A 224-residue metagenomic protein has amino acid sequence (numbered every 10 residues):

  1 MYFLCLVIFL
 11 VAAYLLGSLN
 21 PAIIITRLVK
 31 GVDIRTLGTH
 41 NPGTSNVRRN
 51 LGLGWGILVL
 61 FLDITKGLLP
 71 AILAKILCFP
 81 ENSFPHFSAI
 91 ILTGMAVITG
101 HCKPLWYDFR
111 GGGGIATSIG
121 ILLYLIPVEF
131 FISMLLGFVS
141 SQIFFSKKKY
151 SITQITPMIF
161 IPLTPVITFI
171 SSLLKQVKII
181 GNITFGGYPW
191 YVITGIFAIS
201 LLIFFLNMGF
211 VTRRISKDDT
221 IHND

Functional and structural regions predicted by a protein language model:
Y2-K30, F205-L206: N-terminal signal-anchor transmembrane alpha helix
I23-G54, R110-G111, T212-D224: Cytosolic, membrane-interface loops and tails of multi-pass inner-membrane proteins
D33-N41, L105-I119, K148-L163: Short, non-helical or kinked segments that cap or interrupt transmembrane helices
R48-L51, A74-L77, A96, I115-K147 (+1 more regions): Interfacial segments of multi-pass membrane proteins
R49-K75: Multi-pass membrane catalytic core of lipid/isoprenoid biosynthesis enzymes
F79, I115, L173-G187: Membrane-interface helix termini and inter-helical loops of multi-pass transporters
F130-L135, S151-I161, I183-I199: Loop-to-transmembrane alpha-helix initiation sites
